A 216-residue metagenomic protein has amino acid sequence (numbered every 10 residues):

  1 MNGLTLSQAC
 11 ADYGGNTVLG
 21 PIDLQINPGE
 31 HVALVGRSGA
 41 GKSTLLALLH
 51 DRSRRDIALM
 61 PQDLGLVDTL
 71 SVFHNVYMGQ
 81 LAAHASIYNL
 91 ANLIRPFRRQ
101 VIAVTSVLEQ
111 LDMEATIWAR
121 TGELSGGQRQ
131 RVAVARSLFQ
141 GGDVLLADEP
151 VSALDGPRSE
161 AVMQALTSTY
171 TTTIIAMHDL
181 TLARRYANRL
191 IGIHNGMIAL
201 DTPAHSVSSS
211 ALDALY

Functional and structural regions predicted by a protein language model:
L70-A91: Q-loop/switch helix immediately C-terminal to the Walker
L90-T116: Conserved ABC ATPase "signature" region
R120-L124, Q128: Conserved ABC ATPase signature
V134: Hydrophobic anchor residue at the start of the ABC signature
L145-D148: Catalytic Walker B motif of ABC-type/P-loop ATPase nucleotide-binding domains
M177-H178: H-loop/switch region of ABC-family ATPase nucleotide-binding domains
M197-Y216: Conserved beta-strand-loop-alpha-helix hinge in the C-terminal portion of ABC ATPase nucleotide-binding domains
